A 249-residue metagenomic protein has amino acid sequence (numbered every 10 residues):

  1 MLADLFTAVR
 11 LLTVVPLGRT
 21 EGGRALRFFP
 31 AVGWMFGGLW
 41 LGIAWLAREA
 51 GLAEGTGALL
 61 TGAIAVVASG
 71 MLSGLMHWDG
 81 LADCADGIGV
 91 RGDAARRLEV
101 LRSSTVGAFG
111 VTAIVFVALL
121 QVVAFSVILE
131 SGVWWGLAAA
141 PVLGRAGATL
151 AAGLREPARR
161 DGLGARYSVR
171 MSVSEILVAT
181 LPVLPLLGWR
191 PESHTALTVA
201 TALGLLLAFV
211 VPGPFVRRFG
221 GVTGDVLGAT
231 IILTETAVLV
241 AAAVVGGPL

Functional and structural regions predicted by a protein language model:
M1-G74, W78, A82, I88-V90 (+2 more regions): Hydrophobic alpha-helical transmembrane segments
